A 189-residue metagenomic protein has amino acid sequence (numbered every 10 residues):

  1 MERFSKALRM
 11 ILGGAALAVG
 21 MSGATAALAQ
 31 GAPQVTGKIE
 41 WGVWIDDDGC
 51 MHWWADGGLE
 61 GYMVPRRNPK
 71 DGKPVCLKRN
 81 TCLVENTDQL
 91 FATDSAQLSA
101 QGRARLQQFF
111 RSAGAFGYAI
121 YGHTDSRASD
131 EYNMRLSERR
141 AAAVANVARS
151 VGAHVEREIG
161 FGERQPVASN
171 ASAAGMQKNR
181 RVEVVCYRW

Functional and structural regions predicted by a protein language model:
E2-G13, V19-C82: N-terminal targeting leaders that direct proteins to extracytoplasmic destinations
K38-I39, D47-D48, V84-N86, A115 (+2 more regions): Extracytoplasmic
I39-E40, T93, E131: Short, flexible active-site loop motifs that bind/organize anionic cofactors or intermediates
V43-W44, H52-W54, D88-L90, A119-Y121 (+2 more regions): Soluble periplasmic/extracytoplasmic beta-strand elements of cell-envelope proteins
R66-R105: Mid-chain, structured segments of secreted extracytoplasmic proteins
L90-G122, A142-A153, V184-W189: Periplasmic peptidoglycan-binding/anchoring modules of Gram-negative envelope and division proteins
H123-W189: Periplasmic OmpA-like peptidoglycan-binding domain that tethers envelope proteins to the cell wall
